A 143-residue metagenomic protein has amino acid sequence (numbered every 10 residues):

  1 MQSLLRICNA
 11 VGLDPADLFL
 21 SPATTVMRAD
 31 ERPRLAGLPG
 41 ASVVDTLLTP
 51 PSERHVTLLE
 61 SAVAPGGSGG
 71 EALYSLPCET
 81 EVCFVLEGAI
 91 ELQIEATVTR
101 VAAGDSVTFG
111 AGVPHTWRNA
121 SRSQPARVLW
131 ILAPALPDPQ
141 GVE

Functional and structural regions predicted by a protein language model:
Q2-T57: A short, N-terminal "cap"/entry segment at the start of jelly-roll beta-barrel domains of the cupin/DSBH fold
L35-L73, T80, W130, A135: A short glycine-rich, His/Asp/Glu-containing loop-to-beta-strand
A62, S75-L92: Short, conserved beta-strand element in jelly-roll/cupin
G67-L73, I94, H115-W117, Q140: A short, acidic/glycine-rich surface segment
L92-Q93, R100, H115-R122: Short beta-strand His + acidic residue motifs that chelate non-heme Fe in jelly-roll/DSBH and cupin folds
E95-G112: Short acidic-glycine-tyrosine-enriched beta hairpin
A126-E143: Double-stranded beta-helix
